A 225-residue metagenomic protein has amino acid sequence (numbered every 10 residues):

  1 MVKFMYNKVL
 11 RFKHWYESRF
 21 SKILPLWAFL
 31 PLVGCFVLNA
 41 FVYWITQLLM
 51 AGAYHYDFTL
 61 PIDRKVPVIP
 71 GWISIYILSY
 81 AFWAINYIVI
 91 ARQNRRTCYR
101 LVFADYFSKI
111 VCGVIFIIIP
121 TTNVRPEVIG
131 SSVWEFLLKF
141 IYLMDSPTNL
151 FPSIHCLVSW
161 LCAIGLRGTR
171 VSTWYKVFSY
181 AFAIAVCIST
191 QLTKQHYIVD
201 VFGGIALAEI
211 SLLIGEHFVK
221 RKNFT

Functional and structural regions predicted by a protein language model:
V2-W83, L138: N-terminal transmembrane-helix/juxtamembrane module of multi-pass inner/ER membrane proteins
V37, I75-F82, I154-V158, F202-A206: Membrane-embedded alpha-helical segments of multi-pass membrane proteins, especially the transmembrane helices
A40-F41, K109-I115, A181-L192: Aromatic-anchored segments of alpha-helical transmembrane domains
T46-P61, A91-W174, K222-F224: Membrane-interface loops
F82-N86, L157-I164, A181-S189: Hydrophobic, membrane-inserted alpha-helices
P147-F151, A185-L212: Interfacial helix-loop-helix junctions of multi-pass membrane proteins
A163-R167, A208-E216: Hydrophobic transmembrane alpha-helices
